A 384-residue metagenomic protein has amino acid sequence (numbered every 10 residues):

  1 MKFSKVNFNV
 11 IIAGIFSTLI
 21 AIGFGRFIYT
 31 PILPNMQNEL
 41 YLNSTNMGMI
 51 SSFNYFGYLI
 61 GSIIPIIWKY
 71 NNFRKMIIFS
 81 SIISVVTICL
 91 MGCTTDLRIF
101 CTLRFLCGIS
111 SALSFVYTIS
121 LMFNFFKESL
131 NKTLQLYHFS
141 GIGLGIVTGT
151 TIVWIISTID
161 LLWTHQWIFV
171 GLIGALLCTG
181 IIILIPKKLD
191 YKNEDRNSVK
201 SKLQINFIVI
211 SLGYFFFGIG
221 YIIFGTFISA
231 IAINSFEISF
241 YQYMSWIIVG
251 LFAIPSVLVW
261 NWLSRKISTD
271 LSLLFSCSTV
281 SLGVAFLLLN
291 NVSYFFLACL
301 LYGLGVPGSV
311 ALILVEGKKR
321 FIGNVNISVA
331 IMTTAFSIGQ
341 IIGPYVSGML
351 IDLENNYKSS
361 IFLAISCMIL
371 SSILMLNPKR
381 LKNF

Functional and structural regions predicted by a protein language model:
T30, F207-I247, L251-I254: Extracytoplasmic gate region of multi-pass secondary transporters
I60-T95: Conserved MFS/SLC helix-loop-helix module at the cytosolic interface between two early adjacent transmembrane helices
G61-F73, S256-S268, I351-D352: Helix-to-loop junctions at the C-terminal end of transmembrane segments in multipass secondary transporters
T87, R98-C107, S293-L301: Paired small-residue
F105-G141: Cytoplasmic helix-loop-helix junction between adjacent transmembrane helices in 12-TM secondary transporters
L130-P186: Helix-loop-helix hairpin linking two adjacent transmembrane segments in secondary transporters
S268-I313: C-terminal transmembrane helical hairpin of 12-TM major facilitator-type secondary transporters
R320-N356, A364: A late C-terminal transmembrane helix in Major Facilitator Superfamily
